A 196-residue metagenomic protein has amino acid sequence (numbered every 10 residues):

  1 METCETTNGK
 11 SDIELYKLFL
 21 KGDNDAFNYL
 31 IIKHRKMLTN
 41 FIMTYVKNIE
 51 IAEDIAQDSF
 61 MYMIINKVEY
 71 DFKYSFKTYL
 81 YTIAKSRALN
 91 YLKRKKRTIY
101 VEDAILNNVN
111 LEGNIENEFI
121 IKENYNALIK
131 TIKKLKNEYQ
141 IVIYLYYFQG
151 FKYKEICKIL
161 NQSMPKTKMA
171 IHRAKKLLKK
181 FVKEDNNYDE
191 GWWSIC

Functional and structural regions predicted by a protein language model:
M1-M37, K133, G191-C196: N-terminal module of bacterial RNA polymerase sigma factors
T3-C4, L20-Y29, T39-D58, M164 (+1 more regions): Short, charged helix-capping/linker segments at alpha-helix termini
N8-G9, T98-Y125, K152: Internal acidic/polar
L20-K21, K47, D58-S75, K95-K96: Sigma70-family region 2
N40, D54-M61, Y74-S86: Structural recognition of an alpha-helix C-terminal capping motif at a helix-to-coil junction
V68-D71, T82-E102, I121, R173: Arg/Lys-rich amphipathic alpha helix in sigma70-family domain 2
L89, F148, K154, K158-D185: DNA-recognition helix of helix-turn-helix
V142-Y146: A short pre-motif secondary-structure segment
